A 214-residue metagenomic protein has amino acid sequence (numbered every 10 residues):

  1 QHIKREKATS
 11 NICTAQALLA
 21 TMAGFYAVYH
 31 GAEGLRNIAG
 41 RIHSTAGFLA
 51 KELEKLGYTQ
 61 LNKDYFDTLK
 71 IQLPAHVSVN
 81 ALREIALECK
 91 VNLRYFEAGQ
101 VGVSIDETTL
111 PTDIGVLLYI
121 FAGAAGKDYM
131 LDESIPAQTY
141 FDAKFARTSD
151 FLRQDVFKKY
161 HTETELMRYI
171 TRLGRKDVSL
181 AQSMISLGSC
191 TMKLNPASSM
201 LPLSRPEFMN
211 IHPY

Functional and structural regions predicted by a protein language model:
Q1-K4, T9-A20, S78-R94, I135-F141: Flexible glycine/proline-rich, aromatic-decorated loop/lid segments
Q1-L56, L61-K63: Active-site C-terminal subdomain of aminotransferase-like
L56-A86, I105-T108: Conserved PLP-binding catalytic core of the aspartate aminotransferase-like
T59-D64, L93-E97, M184: Short beta-strand
I85-E88, L93-G123: Noncatalytic alpha-helical scaffolds and linker/capping helices
P111-S186, C190-S198, L203-E207: Flexible inter-domain linker/hinge segments
E207-Y214: Pre-Walker A segment
